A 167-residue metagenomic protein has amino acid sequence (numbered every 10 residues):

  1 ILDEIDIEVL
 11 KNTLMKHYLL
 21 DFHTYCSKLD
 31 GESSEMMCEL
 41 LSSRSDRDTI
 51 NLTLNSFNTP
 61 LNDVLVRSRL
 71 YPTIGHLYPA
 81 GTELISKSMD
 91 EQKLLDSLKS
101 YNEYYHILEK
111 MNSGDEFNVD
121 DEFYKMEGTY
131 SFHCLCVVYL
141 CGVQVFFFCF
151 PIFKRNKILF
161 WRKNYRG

Functional and structural regions predicted by a protein language model:
I1-G167: Extended alpha-helical surfaces
